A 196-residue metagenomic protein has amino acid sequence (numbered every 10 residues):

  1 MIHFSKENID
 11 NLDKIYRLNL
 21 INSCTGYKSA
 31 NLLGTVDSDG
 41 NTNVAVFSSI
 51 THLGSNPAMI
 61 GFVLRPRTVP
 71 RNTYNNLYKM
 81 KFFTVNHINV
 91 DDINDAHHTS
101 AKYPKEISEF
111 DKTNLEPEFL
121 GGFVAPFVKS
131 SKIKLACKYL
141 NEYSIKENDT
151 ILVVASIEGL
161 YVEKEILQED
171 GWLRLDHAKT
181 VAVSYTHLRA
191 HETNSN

Functional and structural regions predicted by a protein language model:
M1-D92: N-terminal structural module
P57-M59, N148-L152, L188: A generic structural signal for beta-strand entry/edge sites
P70-L120: Glycine-rich, pocket-lining loop/helix-strand segments that form or immediately flank
T73, A96-T99, G121, S144-I151 (+1 more regions): A short secondary-structure junction signal
E118-L160: A contiguous pocket-lining binding segment that forms or flanks enzyme active sites
I151-V181: Aromatic- and Lys/Arg-enriched surface recognition patch
T186-T193: Conserved small/polar residues in nucleotide/adenosyl-binding loops
